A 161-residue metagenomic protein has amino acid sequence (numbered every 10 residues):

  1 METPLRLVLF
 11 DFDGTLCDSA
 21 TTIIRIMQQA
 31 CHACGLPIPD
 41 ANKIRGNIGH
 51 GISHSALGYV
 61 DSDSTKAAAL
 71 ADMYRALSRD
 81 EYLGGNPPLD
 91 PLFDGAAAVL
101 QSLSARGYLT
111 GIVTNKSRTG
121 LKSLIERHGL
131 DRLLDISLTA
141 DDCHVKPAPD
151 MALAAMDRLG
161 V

Functional and structural regions predicted by a protein language model:
E2-A97, S102-R106, T119-K122: N-terminal helical cap/lid subdomain that shapes the substrate entry/recognition surface in HAD-like hydrolases
L89-P91, S117-V161: Substrate-recognition "cap/lid" segment bordering the active-site pocket of phosphatases
G107-G111: Short active-site oxyanion
T114: Short beta-strand/turn micro-motifs composed of small residues that flank or help shape donor/cofactor-binding pockets
